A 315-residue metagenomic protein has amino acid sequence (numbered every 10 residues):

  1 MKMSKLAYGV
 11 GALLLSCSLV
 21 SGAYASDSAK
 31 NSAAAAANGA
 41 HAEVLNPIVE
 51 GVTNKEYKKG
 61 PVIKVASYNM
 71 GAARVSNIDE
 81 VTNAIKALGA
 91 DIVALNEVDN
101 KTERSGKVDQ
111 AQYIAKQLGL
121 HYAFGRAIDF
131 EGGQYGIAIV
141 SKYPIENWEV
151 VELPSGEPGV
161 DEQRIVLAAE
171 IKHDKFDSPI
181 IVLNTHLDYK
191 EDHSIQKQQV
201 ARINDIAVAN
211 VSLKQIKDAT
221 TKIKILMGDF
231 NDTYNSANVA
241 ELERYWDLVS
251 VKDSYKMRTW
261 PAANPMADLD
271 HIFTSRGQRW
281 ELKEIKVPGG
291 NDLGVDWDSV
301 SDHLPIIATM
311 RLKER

Functional and structural regions predicted by a protein language model:
M1-V10: Bacterial N-terminal signal peptides that target proteins for export
G11-S18: Bacterial N-terminal signal peptides
S26, K30-N54, E170, V208-I225 (+1 more regions): Metal-dependent phosphoester-hydrolase catalytic domains
H41-Y57, V98-P179, E284-P288: Structured beta-strand-rich core segments of catalytic domains in phosphoester-bond hydrolases
I63-M70, V81-G106, V140, A169 (+5 more regions): Active-site beta-strand/loop signature of hydrolases that rely on acidic residues for catalysis
A73-V75, N100-R104, E131-G132, K190-D192 (+2 more regions): Active-site environment of divalent metal-dependent phosphoester hydrolases
K172-K197, A201: Metal-dependent phosphoester/phosphodiester hydrolase catalytic core
